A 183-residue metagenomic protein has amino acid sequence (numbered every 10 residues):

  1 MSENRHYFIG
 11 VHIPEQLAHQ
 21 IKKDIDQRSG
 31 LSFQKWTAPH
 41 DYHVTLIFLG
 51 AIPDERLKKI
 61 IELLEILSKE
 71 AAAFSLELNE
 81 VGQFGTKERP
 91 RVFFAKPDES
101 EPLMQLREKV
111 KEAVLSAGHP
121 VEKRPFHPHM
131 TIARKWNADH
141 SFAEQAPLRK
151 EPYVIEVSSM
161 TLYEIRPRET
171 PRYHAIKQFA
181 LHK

Functional and structural regions predicted by a protein language model:
M1-K183: Histidine-dependent nucleotide/RNA phosphoesterase domain, centered on the 2H-phosphoesterase fold with its duplicated
